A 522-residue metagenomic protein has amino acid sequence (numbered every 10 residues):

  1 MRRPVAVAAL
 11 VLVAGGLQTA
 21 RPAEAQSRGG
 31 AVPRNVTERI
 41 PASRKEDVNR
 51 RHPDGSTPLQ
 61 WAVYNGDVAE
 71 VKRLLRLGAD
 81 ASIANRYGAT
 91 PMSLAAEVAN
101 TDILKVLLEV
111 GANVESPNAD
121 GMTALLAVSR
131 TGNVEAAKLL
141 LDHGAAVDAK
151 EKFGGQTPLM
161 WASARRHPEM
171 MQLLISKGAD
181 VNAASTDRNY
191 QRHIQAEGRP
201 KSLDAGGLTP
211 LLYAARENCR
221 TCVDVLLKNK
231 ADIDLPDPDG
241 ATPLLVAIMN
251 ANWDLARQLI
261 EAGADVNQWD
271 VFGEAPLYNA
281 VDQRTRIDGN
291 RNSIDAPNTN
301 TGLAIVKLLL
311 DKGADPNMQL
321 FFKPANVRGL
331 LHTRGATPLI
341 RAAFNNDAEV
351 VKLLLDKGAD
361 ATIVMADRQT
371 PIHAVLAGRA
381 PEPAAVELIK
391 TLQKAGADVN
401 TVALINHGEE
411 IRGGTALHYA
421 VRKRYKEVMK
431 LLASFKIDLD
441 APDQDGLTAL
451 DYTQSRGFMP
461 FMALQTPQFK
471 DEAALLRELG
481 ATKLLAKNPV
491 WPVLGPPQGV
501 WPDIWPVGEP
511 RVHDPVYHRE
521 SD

Functional and structural regions predicted by a protein language model:
L17-S27: Signal peptide processing junction and immediate N-terminal pro/mature segment of secreted/exported proteins
Q26-P41, K177, I194-G207, N229 (+9 more regions): Ankyrin-repeat-protein effector appendages
P41-E46, K72-D80, K105-N113, K138-A146 (+8 more regions): Ankyrin repeat domain, specifically the short helix-to-loop turn at the C-terminus of the second helix of each repeat
D54, R86-Y87, A119-D120, F153-G154 (+9 more regions): Ankyrin repeat start-site detector
W61-G66, L94-N100, A127-N133, W161-H167 (+10 more regions): Ankyrin repeat A-helix N-terminal signature
E70, D102-I103, E135-A136, E169-M170 (+7 more regions): Conserved ankyrin/ankyrin-like repeat signature
